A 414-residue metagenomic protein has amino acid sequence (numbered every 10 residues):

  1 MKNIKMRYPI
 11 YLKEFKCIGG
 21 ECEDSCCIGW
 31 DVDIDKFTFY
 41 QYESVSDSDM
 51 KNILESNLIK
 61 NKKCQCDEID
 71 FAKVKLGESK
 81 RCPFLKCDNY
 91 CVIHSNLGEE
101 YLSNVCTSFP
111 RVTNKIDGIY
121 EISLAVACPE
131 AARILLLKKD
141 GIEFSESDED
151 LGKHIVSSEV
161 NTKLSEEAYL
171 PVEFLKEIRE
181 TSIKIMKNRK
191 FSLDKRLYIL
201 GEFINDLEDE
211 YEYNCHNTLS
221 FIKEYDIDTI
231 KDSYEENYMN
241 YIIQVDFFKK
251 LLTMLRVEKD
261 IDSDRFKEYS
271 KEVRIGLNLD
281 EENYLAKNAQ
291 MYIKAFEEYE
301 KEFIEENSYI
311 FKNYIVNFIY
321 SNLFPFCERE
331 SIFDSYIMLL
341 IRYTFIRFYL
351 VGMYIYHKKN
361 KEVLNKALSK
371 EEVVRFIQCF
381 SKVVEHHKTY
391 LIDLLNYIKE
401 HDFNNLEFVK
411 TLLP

Functional and structural regions predicted by a protein language model:
M1-N89, I93-S103, T107-D150: N-terminal cysteine/histidine-rich coordination modules
G19, E23, L175, L339-Y343: Short runs of predominantly hydrophobic/aromatic residues within well-ordered alpha helices that form helix-helix
C27-I34, I183-K195, H357-L364: Short, exposed beta-strand "edge-strand" segments with a Pro/Gly-rich flavor and a Y/T-containing core
W30, H94-G98, I116, E166-L170 (+2 more regions): Conserved aromatic-histidine-acidic binding/catalytic patches
K36-Y40, S48, K176, E180 (+2 more regions): Generic alpha-helical secondary structure signal
E130-Y225: Charged, amphipathic alpha-helical linkers/stalks
L193-P414: Hydrophobic, aromatic-lined core segments that form the binding pocket/scaffold for planar heteroaromatic ligands
